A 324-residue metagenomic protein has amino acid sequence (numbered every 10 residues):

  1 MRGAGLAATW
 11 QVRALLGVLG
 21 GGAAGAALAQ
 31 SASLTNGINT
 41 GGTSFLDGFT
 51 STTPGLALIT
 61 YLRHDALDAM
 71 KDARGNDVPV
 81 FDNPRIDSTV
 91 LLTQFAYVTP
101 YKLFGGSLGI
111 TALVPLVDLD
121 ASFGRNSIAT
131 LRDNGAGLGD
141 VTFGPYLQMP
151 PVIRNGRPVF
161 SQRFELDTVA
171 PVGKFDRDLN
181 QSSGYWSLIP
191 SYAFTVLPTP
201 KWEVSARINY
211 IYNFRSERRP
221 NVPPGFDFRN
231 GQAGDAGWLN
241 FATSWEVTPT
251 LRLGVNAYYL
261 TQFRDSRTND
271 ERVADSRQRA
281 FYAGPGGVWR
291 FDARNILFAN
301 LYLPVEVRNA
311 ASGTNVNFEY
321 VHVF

Functional and structural regions predicted by a protein language model:
S31, D47-G55, L67, P100-L108 (+5 more regions): Short loop/turn motifs that connect adjacent beta-strands in outer-membrane beta-barrel proteins
S31-N36, H64-V90, T130-D133, D178-S182: Surface-exposed strand-loop-strand hairpins of Gram-negative outer-membrane beta-barrel proteins
N36, L56-A66, I110-L116, F164-A170 (+4 more regions): Transmembrane beta-barrel strands of outer-membrane/channel proteins
D47-G48, T60, T93-Y97, F143-M149 (+6 more regions): Residues on the lipid-exposed face of transmembrane beta-strands in outer-membrane beta-barrel proteins
R63, K71, G75-P79, R218-F324: Outer membrane beta-barrel transmembrane domains
D82-L147: Long, hydrophobic/aromatic-enriched structural stretches that serve as scaffold segments
R85-T93, G135-F143, F160, S182-L188 (+3 more regions): Residues that define the transmembrane beta-barrel architecture of outer-membrane proteins
V159, E165-A170, K174-R267: Detector for outer-membrane/organellar transmembrane beta-barrel domains, recognizing the amphipathic beta-strand
